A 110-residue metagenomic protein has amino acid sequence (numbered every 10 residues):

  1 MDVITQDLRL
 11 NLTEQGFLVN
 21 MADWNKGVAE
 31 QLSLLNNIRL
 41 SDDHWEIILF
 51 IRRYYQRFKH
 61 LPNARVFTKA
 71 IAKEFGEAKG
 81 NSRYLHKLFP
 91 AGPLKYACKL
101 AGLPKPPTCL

Functional and structural regions predicted by a protein language model:
V3, L12, V66, A72-L110: Helix-rich interaction surfaces within compact, conserved domain-sized segments that mediate assembly or partner
I4-R39: N-terminal first-folded block
F17, F50, Y54-Y55, F75 (+1 more regions): Aromatic side chains
F17-D23, R57-H60, I71-A72, R83-Y84: A short, ordered amphipathic alpha-helix with a cationic face
L18, K26, A64-V66, G76: A short linear-motif detector with a strong N-terminal bias
M21, R39, D43-E46, K59 (+4 more regions): Generic, well-ordered alpha-helical segments
A29, S33-R52, Q56-R57, A64 (+1 more regions): Metallocofactor- and cofactor-centric catalytic cores in central/energy metabolism, strongly enriched
